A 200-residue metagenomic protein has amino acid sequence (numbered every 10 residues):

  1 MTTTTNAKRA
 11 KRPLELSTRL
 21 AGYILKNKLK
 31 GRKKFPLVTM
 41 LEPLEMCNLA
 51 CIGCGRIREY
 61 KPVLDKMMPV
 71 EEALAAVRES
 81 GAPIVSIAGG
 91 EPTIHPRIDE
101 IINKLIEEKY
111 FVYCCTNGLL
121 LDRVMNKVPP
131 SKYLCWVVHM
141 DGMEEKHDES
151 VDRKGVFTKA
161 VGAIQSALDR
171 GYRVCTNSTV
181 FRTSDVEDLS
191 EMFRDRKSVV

Functional and structural regions predicted by a protein language model:
M1, V38, R194-V200: Short intrinsically disordered, low-complexity coil segments enriched in acidic
T3-K127, K132: Conserved alpha-helical substructure of the radical SAM core
V70-I87, H95-S198: Radical SAM/AdoMet-radical enzyme domain recognition
